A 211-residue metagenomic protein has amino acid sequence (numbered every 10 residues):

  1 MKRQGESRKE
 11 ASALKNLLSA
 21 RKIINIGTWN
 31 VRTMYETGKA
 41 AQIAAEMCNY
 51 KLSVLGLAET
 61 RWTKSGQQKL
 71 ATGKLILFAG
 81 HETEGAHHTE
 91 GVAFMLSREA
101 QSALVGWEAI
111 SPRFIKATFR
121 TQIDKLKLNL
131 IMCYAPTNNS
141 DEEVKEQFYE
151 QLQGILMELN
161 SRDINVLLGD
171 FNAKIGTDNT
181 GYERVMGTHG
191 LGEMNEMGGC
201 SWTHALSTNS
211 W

Functional and structural regions predicted by a protein language model:
M1-W211: A shared catalytic/ligand-binding motif for oxyanion handling
